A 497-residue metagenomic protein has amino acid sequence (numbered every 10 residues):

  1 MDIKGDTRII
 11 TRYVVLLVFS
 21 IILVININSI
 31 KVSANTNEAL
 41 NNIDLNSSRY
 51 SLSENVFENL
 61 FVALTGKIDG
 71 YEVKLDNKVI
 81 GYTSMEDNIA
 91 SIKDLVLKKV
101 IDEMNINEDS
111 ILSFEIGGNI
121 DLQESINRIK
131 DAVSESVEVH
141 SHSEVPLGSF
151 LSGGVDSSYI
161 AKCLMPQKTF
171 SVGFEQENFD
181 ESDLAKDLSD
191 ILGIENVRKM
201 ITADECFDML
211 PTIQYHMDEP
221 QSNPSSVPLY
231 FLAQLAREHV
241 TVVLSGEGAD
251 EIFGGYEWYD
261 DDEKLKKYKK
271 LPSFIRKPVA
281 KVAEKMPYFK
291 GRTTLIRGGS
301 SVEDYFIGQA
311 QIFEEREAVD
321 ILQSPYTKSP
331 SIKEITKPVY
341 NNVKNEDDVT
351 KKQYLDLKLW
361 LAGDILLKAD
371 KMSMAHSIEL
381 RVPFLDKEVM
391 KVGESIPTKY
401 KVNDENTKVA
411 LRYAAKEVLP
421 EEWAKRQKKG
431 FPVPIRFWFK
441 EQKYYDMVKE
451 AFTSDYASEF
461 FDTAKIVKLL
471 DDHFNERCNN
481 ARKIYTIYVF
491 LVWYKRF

Functional and structural regions predicted by a protein language model:
D2-N127: Membrane-proximal envelope biogenesis segments
E72-L75, P166-K168, L188-G193, P211 (+6 more regions): Short acidic (Asp/Glu) and glycine-rich catalytic loops that position anionic groups and cofactors
D121-P330, K371-V418, C478, W493-F497: ATP-dependent adenylate-handling active sites, centered on carboxylate activation for C-N bond formation
S222, V343-D356, N406, L470-I487 (+1 more regions): Structural motif
P330-N341: A short, charged helix-loop
L361: Globin-like tetrapyrrole-binding proteins
L419-R477: PAPS-dependent sulfotransferase catalytic core
